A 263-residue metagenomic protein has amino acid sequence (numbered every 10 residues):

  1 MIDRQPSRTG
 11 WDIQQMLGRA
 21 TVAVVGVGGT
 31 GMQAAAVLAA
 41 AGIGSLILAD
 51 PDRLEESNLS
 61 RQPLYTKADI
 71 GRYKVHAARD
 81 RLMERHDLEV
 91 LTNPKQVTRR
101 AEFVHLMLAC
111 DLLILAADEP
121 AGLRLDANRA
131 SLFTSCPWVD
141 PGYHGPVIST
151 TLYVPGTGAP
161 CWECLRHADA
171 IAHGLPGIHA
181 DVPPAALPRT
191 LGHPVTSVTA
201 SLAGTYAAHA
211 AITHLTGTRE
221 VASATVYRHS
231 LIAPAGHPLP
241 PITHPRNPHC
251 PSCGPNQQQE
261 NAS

Functional and structural regions predicted by a protein language model:
M1, E102-S263: Glycine-rich phosphate/adenylate-binding loop
M1-A23, E56, P255-S263: N-terminal charged helix/coil linker that caps or initiates catalytic domains
T9, T30, K74, R99 (+1 more regions): Residue-level preference for nonpolar/small residues embedded in alpha-helices
G10-R53, A208: Glycine-rich adenosine-cofactor-binding loop
I43-H86: Glycine-rich phosphate-binding loop and adjoining beta1-alpha1-beta2 segment of Rossmann-like nucleotide-binding folds
G44, L88, T134-C136: A short helix->loop->beta-strand "cap" motif at the edges of active sites that frequently abuts
V90-T92: Hydrophobic/aromatic anchor residues within beta-strands of the central parallel beta-sheet of Rossmann-like
P94-A101: Conserved SAM/SAH-binding loop
